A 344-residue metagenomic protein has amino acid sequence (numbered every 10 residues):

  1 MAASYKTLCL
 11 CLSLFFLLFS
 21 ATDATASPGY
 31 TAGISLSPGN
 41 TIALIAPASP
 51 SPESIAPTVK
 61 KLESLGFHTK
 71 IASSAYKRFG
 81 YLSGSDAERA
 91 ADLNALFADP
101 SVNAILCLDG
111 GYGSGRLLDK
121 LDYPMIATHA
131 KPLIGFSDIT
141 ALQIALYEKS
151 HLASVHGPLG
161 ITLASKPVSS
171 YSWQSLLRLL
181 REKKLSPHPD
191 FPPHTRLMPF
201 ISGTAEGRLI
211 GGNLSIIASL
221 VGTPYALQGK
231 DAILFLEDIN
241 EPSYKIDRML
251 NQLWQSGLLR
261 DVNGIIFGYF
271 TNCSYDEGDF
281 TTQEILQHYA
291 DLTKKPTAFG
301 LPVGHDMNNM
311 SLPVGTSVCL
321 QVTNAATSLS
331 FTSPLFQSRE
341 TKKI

Functional and structural regions predicted by a protein language model:
M1-L10: Bacterial N-terminal signal peptides that target proteins for export
C9-S20: Bacterial N-terminal signal peptides
A26-S101: ATP/NTP phosphate-donor binding region
P50-K61, T204-I239: Conserved beta-alpha junction segments in alpha/beta enzyme cores
Y123-A145, A153-L159, P296: Short, acidic/small-residue loops that bind anionic groups at enzyme active sites
L152-I216: Conserved anion/nucleotide-ligand pocket segment
Y225-T282: Internal helical hairpin/lid segments
Y269, C273-I344: ATP/nucleoside-binding phosphotransfer catalytic cores, i.e., glycine-rich phosphate-binding loops
